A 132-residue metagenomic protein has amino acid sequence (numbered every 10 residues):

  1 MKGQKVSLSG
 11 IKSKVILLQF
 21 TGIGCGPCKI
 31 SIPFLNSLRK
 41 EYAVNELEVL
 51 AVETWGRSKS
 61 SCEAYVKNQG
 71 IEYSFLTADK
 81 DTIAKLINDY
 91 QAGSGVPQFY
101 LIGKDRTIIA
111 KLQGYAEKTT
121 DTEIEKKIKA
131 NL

Functional and structural regions predicted by a protein language model:
S7-K29: Short active-site neighborhood of thiol/selenol oxidoreductases, capturing the structured segment around
I11-K14, V44, E72, S94: Active-site acidic short loop of glycosyltransferases
L17-L18, V49, F99: Hydrophobic beta-strand anchors of alpha/beta hydrolase catalytic cores
F20-G22, V52-W55, A78-K80, L112-Y115: Active-site-proximal beta-strand/loop segments in catalytic clefts of secreted hydrolases
K29-G70, K80-I87: Structural microenvironment flanking redox-active thiols in thiol-disulfide oxidoreductases
Q69-I71, D79-K127: Thiol/disulfide oxidoreductase modules built on the thioredoxin-like
N131-L132: Non-globular targeting/processing and membrane-anchoring segments
